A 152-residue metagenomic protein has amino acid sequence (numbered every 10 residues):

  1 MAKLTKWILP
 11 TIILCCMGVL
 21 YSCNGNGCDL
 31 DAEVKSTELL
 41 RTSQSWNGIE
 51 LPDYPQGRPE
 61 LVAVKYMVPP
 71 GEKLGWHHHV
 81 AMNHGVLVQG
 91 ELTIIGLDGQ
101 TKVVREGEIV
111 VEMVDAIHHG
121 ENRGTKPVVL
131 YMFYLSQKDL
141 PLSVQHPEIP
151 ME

Functional and structural regions predicted by a protein language model:
M1-L9: Bacterial N-terminal signal peptides that target proteins for export
L4, L20-E60, V111, P147-E152: A short, N-terminal "cap"/entry segment at the start of jelly-roll beta-barrel domains of the cupin/DSBH fold
P10-V19: Bacterial N-terminal signal peptides
V62-H78, V114-D115: Conserved short histidine dyad/triad with adjacent acidic residue
V68, D98-D115: Short acidic-glycine-tyrosine-enriched beta hairpin
K73-L74, E91-I95, I109: Short beta-strand segments in beta-sandwich/barrel cores
H79-D98: Glycine- and acidic-residue-biased ligand/ion/polar-headgroup-sensing regions
D115-L140: Ligand-binding loop in jelly-roll beta-barrel domains
